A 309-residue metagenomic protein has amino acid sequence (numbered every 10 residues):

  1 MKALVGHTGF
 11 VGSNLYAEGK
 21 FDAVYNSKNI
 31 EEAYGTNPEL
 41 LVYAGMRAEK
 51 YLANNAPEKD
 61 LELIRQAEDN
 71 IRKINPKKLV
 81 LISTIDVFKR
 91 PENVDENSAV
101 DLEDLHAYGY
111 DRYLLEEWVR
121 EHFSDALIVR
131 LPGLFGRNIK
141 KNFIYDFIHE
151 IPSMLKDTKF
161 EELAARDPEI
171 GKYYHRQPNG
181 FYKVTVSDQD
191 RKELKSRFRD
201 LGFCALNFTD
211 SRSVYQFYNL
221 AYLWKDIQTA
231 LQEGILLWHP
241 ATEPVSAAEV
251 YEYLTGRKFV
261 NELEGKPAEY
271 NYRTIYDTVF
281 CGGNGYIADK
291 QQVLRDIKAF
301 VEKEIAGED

Functional and structural regions predicted by a protein language model:
M1-F21: N-terminal Rossmann NAD(P)H-binding glycine-rich loop of SDR-like oxidoreductase domains
T8-F10, G45-K50, I85-F88, G133-G136 (+2 more regions): Short, solvent-exposed loop/turn segments at secondary-structure junctions
N14-L15, Y51-A53, K89-N93, N138-K140 (+1 more regions): Short glycine-/acidic-enriched loop or helix-start segments at secondary-structure transitions that form or flank
I30-N97: NAD(P)H-binding glycine-rich loop region in Rossmannoid oxidoreductase-like domains and their noncatalytic homologs
K77-I144: Glycine-/Pro-rich loop/turn segments that contact NAD(P) or position catalytic residues in Rossmann-like domains
D125-Y215, Y222: NAD(P)-dependent short-chain dehydrogenase/reductase
F203-C204, D210, Y218-E269, R273-T278 (+1 more regions): Mid/C-terminal beta-alpha module of Rossmann-like enzyme folds, strongest in SDR-family dehydrogenases/epimerases
